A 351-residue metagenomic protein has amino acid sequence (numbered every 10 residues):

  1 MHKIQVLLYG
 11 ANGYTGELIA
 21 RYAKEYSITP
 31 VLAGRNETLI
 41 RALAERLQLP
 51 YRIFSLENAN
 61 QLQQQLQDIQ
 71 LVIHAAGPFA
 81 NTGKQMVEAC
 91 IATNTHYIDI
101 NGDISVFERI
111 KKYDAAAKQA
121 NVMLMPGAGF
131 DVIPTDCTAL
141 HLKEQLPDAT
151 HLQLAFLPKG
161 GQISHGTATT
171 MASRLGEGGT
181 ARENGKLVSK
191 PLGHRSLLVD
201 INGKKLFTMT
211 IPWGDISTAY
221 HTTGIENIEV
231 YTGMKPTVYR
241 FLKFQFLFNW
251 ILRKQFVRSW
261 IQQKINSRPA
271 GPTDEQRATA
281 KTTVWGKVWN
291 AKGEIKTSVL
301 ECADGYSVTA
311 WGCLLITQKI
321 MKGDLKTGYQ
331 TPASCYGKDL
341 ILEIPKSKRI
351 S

Functional and structural regions predicted by a protein language model:
V6-Y26: N-terminal Rossmann NAD(P)H-binding glycine-rich loop of SDR-like oxidoreductase domains
Y9, Y14, E144-V284, W289-N290 (+2 more regions): Active-site-lining helix/loop region of Rossmann-like oxidoreductase modules
A33-E37, S55-L56: N-terminal Rossmann-fold cofactor-binding loop
A42-L49: Short, conserved SAM-binding/catalytic segment of Class I S-adenosyl-L-methionine-dependent methyltransferases
I53-I69, A75-N81: Conserved Rossmann-fold cofactor-binding substructure of NAD(P)-dependent oxidoreductases
A89-F107: ADP-ribose/adenylate-binding Rossmann-like module
N101-V122: Rossmann-fold NAD(P)-binding glycine/threonine-rich loop
G271-S351: C-terminal helical cap and adjacent loop that interface with cofactors, partners, or active-site loops
